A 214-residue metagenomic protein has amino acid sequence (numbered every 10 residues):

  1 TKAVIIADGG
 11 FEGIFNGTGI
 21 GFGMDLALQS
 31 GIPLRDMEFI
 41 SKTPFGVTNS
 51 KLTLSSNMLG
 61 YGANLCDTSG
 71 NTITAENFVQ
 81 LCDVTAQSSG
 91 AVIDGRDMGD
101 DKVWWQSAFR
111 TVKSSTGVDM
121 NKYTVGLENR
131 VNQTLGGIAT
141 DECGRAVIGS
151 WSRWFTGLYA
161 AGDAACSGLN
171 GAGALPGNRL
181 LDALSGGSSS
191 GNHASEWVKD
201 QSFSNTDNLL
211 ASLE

Functional and structural regions predicted by a protein language model:
T1, E38-A174: Mobile, glycine/GP-rich and aromatic-enriched active-site lid/loop segments adjacent to catalytic centers
T1-I5, G9-F15, S69-E76, A211-E214: Short, intrinsically disordered, charge-balanced linker/junction segments flanking boundaries in proteins
A3-L52, P176-H193: Glycine-rich loop(s) and the adjacent beta-strand/alpha-helix scaffold that form part
A7, F11, S30-P33, L81-V84 (+4 more regions): Change "in soluble alpha/beta enzymes" to "in soluble alpha/beta proteins
L28-R35, R145-V147, S152-W154, E196-S202: Secondary-structure transition/capping motifs at alpha-helix termini and the adjoining loop/turn into the next element
W197-E214: Long, amphipathic alpha-helical stalk/connector segments used for oligomerization, subunit docking, or mechanical
